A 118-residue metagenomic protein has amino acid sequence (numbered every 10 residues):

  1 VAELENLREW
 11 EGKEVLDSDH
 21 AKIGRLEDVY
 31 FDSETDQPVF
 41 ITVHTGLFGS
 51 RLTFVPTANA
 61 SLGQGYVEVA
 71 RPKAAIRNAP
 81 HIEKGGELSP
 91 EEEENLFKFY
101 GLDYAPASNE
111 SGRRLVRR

Functional and structural regions predicted by a protein language model:
V1-R118: Peripheral interaction segments used for macromolecular assembly
